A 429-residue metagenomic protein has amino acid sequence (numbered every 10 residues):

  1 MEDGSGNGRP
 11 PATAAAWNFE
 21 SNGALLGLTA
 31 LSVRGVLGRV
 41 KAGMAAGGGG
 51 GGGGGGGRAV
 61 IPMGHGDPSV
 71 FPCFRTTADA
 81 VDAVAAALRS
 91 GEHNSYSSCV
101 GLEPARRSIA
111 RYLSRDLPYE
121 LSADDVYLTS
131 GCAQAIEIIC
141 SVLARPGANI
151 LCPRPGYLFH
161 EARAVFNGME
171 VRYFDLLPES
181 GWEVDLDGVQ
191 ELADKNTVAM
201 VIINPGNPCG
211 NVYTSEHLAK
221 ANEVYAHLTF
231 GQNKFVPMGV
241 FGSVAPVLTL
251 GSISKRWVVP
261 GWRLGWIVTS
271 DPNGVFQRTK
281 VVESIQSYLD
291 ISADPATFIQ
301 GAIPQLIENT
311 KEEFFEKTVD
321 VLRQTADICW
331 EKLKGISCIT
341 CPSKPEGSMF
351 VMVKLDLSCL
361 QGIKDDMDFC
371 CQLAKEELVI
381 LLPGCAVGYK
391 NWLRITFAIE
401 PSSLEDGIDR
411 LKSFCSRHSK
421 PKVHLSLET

Functional and structural regions predicted by a protein language model:
M1-S32, V36, G43-L88, S97-V100 (+2 more regions): PLP-dependent class I/II
H93-S95: A short acidic, glycine-rich active-site loop that binds or catalyzes chemistry on phosphate/adenosine moieties
